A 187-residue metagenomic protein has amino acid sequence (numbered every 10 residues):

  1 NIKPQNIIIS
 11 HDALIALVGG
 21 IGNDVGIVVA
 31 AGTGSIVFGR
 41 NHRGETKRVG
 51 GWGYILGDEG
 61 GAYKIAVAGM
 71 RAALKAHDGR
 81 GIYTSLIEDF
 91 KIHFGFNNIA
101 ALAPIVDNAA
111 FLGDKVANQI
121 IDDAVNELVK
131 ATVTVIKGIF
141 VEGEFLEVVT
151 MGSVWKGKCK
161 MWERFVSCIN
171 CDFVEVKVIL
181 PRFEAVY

Functional and structural regions predicted by a protein language model:
N1-Y83: Phosphate-binding/catalytic loop of phosphoryl-transfer enzymes
G19-V25, M70-Y187: ATP-binding/phosphotransfer module of carbohydrate and carboxylate kinases, centering on a glycine-rich
